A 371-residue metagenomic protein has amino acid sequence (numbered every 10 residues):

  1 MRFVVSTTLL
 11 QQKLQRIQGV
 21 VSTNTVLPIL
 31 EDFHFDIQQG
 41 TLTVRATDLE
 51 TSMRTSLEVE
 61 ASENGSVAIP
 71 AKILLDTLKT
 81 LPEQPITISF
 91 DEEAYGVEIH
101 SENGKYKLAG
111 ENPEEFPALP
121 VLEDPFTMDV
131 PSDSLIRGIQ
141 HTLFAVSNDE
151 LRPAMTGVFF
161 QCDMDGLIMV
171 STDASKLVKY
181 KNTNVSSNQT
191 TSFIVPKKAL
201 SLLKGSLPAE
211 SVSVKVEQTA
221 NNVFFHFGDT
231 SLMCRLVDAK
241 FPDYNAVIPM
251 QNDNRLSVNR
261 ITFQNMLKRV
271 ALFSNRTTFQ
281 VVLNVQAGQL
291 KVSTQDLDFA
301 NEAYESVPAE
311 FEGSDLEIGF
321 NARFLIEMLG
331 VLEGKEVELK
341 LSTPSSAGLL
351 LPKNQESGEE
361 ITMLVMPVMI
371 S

Functional and structural regions predicted by a protein language model:
M1-S371: Structural preference for solvent-exposed beta-strand-turn elements and adjacent flexible terminal/loop segments within
